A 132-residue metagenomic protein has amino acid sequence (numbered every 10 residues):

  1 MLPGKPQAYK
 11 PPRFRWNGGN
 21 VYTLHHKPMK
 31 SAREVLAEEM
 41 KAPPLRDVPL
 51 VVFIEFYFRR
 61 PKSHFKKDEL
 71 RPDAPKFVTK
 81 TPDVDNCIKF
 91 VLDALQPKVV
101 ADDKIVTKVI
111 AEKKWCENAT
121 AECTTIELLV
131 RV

Functional and structural regions predicted by a protein language model:
M1-V132: Acidic, proline/glycine-enriched N-terminal capping motif
